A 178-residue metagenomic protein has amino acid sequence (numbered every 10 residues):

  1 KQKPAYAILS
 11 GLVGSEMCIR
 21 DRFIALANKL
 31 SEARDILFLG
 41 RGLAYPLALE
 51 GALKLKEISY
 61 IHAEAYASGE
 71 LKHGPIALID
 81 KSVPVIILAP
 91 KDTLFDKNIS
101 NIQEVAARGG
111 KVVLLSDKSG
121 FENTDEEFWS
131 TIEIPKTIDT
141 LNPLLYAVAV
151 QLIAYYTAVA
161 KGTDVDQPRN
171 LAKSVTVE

Functional and structural regions predicted by a protein language model:
Q2-I19: Short, small-residue-biased leader/transition segments that mark boundaries at the very start of proteins
S15-E178: A SIS-like phosphosugar-recognition module
